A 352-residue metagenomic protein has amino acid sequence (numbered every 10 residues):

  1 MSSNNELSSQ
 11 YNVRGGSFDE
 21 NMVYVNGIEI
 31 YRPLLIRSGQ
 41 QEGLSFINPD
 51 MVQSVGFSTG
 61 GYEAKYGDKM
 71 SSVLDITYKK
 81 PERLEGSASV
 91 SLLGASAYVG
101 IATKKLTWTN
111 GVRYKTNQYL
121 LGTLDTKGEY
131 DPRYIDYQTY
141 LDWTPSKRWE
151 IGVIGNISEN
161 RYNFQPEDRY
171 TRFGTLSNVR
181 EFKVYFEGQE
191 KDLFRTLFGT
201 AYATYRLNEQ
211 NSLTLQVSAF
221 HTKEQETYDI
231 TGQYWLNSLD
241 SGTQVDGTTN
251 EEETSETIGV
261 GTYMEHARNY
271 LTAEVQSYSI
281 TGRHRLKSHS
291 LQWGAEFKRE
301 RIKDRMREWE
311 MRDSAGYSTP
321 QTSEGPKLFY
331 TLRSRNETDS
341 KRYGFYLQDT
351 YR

Functional and structural regions predicted by a protein language model:
M1-Y62, V73, K79: Periplasmic N-terminal accessory/gating domains of Gram-negative outer-membrane beta-barrel systems
Q10, S54, T59, S71-D75 (+6 more regions): Membrane-embedded beta-strand positions in outer-membrane beta-barrel channels/transporters
E20, D50, P81-R83, G94 (+5 more regions): Strand-connecting loop/turn motifs
M22, S54-K65, S71-Y78, E85-G128 (+2 more regions): Predominantly transmembrane beta-strands of Gram-negative outer membrane beta-barrel pores used for transport
S54, K69-K80, K115-T123, G174-V184 (+2 more regions): Flexible, solvent-exposed coil segments and beta strand-coil junctions, predominantly the extracellular/periplasmic
P81, A95, N117-L124, N160-Y162 (+2 more regions): Sequence/structural signature of outer-membrane beta-barrel proteins
P81-E85, L93, Q118-D142, F182-Y202 (+2 more regions): Outer-membrane beta-barrel proteins
T144-E159, Q189-R352: Face-selective signature of the C-terminal outer-membrane beta-barrel domain
